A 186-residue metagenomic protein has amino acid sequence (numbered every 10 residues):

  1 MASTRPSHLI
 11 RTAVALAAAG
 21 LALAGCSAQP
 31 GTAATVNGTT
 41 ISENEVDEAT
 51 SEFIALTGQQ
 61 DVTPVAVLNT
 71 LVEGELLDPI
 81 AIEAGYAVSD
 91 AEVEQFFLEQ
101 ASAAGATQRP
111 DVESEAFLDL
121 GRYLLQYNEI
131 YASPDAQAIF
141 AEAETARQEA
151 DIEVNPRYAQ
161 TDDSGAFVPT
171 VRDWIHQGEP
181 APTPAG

Functional and structural regions predicted by a protein language model:
M1-V62, Q148-G186: Short, low-structural-confidence N-terminal segments
T12, T32, V67, N128-E129: Residues at structural and domain junctions
L21-G25, I80, E129: Hydrophobic membrane-targeting alpha-helices
A28-F117: N-terminal targeting/tethering segments
L98, G105-G186: PPIase-associated folding chaperone regions across multiple families
